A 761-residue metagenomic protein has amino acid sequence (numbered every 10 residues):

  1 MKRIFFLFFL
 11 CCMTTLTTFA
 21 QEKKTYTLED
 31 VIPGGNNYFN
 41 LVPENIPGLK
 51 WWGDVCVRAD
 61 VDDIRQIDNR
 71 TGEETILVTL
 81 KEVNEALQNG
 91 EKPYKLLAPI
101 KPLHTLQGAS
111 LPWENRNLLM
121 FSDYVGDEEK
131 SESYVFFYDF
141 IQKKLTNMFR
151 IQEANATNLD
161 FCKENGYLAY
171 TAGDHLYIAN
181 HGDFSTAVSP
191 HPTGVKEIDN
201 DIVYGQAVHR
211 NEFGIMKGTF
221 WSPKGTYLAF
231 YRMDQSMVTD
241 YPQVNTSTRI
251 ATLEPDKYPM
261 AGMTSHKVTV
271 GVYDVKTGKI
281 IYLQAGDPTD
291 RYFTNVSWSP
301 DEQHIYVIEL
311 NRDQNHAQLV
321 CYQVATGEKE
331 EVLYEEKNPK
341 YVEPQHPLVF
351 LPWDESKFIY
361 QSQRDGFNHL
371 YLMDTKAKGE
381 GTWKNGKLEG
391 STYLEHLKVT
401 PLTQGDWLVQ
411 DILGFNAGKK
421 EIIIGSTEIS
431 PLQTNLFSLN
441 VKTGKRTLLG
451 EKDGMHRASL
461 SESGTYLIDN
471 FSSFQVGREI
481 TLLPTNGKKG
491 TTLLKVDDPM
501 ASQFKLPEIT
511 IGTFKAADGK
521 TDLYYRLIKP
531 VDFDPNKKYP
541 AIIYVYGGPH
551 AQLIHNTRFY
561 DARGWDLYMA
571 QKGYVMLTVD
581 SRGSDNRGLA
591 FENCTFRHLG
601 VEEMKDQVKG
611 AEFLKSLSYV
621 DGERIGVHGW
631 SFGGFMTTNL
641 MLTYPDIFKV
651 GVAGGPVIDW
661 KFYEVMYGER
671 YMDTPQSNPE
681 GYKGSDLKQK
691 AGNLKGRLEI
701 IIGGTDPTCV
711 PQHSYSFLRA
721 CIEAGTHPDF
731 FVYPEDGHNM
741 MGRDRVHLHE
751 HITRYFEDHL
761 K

Functional and structural regions predicted by a protein language model:
M1-I4, K761: Positively charged n-region of N-terminal signal peptides that target proteins for export
I4-M13: Sec-dependent N-terminal signal peptides
F6, T18-F19, T294, Q712: Intrinsically disordered and other compositionally biased segments
L7-F8, T18, G405, E451 (+2 more regions): Intrinsically disordered, low-complexity segments enriched in polar/charged small residues
C12-L16, A724: N-terminal processing/targeting junctions
M13, A20-L449, D453-R457, T465-Y466 (+2 more regions): Beta-propeller folds
D240, E302, M455-K761: Serine-hydrolase catalytic core recognition
